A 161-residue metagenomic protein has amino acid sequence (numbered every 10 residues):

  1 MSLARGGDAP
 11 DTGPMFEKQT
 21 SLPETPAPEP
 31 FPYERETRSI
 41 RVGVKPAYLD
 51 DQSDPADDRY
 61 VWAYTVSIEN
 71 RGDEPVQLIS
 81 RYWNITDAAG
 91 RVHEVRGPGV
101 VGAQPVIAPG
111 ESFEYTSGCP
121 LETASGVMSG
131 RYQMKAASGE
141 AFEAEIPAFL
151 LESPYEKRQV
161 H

Functional and structural regions predicted by a protein language model:
S2-R5, P10-V61, D73-I79, T86-H161: Membrane engagement elements in two modes
I68-G72: Asparagine-centered strand-capping/turn motif at beta-strand->loop junctions
